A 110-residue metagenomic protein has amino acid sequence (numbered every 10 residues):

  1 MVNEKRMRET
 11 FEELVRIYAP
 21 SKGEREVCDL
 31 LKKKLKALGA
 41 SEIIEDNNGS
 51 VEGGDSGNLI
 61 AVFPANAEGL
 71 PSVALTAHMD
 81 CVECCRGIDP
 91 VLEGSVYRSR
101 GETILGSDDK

Functional and structural regions predicted by a protein language model:
M1, N47-N48, L75-A77: Intrinsically disordered, low-complexity segments enriched in polar/charged residues with Gly/Pro, especially when
M1-R25: N-terminal capping segment at the start of a domain
E4-E9, L35, P90-V96: Short amphipathic alpha-helical segments, especially helix-boundary/capping motifs
P20-G69: A non-catalytic alpha/beta surface segment that caps or lines the substrate-entry region of metallo-dependent hydrolase
D55, G69-K110: Active-site metal-coordination/substrate-binding segment of hydrolases, especially metallo-dependent peptidases
